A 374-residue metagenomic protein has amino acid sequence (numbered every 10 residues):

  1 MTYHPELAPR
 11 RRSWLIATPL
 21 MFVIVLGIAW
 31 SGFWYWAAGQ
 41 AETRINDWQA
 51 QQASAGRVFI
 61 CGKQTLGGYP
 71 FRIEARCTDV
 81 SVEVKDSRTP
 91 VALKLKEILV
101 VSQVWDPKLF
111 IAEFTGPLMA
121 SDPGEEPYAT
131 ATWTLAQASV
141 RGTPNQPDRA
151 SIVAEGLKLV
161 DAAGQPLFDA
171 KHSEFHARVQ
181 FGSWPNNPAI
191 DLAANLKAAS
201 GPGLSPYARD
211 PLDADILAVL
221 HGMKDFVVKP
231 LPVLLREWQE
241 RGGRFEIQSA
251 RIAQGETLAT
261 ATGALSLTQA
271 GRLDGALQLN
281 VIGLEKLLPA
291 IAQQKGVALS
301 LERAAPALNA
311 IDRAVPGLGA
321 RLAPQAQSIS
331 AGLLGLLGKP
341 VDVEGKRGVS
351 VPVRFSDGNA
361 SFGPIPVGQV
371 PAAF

Functional and structural regions predicted by a protein language model:
T2-E6, L20-V23, G156-V219: Loop-centered beta-sheet repeat module
T2-L20, G62-K63, L234-E240, A250-I252 (+3 more regions): Extended terminal
A17-W34: Hydrophobic membrane-insertion alpha-helices, especially the h-region of bacterial N-terminal signal peptides
W36-A53: Alpha-helical transmembrane signal-anchor/signal-peptide segments
S54-P185, A250, A261, G283: N-terminal beta-strand/beta-hairpin edge segment
Q64-L66, L95-W105, A131-N145, A170-P185 (+5 more regions): Extended lipid/amphipathic-ligand handling interfaces
I73, P188-I190, G271-L273: Outer-envelope beta-barrel architecture signal
S81-P90, L118-A129, G156-D169, V179 (+6 more regions): Flexible, membrane-facing loop/turn or short amphipathic-helix motifs that contact lipid bilayers or gate lipid-binding
